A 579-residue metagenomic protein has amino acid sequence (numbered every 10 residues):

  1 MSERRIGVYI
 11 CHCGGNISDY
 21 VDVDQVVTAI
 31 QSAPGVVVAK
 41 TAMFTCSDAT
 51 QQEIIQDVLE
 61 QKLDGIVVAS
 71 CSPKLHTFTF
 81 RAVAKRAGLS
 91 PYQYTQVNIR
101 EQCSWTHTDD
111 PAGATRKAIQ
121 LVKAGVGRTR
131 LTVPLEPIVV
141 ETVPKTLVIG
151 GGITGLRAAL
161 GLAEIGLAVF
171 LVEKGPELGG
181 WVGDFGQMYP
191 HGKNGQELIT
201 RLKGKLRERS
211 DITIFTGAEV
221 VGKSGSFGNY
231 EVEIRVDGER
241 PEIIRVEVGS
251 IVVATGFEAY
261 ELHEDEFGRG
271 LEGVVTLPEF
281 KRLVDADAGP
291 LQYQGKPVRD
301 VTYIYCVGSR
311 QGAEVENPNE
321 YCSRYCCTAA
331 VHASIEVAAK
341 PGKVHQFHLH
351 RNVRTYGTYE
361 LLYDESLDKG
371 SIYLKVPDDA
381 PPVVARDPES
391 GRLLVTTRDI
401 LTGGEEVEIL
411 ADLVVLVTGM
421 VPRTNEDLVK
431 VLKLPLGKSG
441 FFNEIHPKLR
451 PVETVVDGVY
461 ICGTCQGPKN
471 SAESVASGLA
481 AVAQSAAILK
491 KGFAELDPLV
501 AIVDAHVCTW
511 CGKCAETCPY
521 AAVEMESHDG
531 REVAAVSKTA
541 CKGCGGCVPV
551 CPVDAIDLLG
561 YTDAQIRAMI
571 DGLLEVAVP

Functional and structural regions predicted by a protein language model:
E3, A49, L59-Q61, S104-D109 (+6 more regions): Rossmann-like dinucleotide/flavin-binding elements
C11-Y20, K62, T115, I119 (+6 more regions): Cysteine-centered iron-sulfur cluster-binding motifs in ferredoxin-type domains/subunits of redox enzymes
H12-Q31, G35-E60, V68, Y94-Q102: Metallocofactor- and cofactor-centric catalytic cores in central/energy metabolism, strongly enriched
V23-V37, T45, A82-I99, A112-Q120 (+4 more regions): N-terminal glycine-rich dinucleotide-binding loop that anchors FAD/FMN and/or NAD(P) in oxidoreductases
G65-I99, A163-V172, V246-A254, L262: Hydrophobic or amphipathic alpha-helical targeting/insertion segments
C71-K74, A163-E177, W181, I212-T216 (+5 more regions): Iron-sulfur cluster-binding cysteine motifs and their immediate structural context in ferredoxin-like electron-transfer
V133-I149, I153-T154, G183-N194, E219 (+6 more regions): Ferredoxin-like iron-sulfur electron-transfer modules
K193-G256, V331-T424, M525-E526: A Rossmann-like FAD-binding core segment of flavoenzymes
